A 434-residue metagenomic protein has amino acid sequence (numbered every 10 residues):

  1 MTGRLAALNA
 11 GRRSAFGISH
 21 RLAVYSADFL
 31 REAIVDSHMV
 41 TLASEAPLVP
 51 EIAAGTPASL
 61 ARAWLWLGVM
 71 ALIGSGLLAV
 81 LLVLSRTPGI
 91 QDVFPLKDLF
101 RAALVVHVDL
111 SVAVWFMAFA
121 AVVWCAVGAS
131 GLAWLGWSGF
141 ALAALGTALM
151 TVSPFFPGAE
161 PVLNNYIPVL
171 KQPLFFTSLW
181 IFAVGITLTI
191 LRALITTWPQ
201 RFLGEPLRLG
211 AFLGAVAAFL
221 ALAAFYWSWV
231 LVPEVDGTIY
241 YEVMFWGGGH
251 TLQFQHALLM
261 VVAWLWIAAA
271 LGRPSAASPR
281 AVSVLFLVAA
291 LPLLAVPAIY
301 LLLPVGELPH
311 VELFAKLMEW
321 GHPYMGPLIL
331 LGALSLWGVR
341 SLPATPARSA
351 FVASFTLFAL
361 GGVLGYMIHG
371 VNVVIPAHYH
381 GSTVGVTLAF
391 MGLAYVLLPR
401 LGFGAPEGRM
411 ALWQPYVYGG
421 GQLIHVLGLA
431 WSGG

Functional and structural regions predicted by a protein language model:
L22, S26, L30, I34-A61 (+3 more regions): Extramembrane terminal tails and long inter-domain/linker segments of multi-pass membrane proteins
V40-A118: N-terminal signal-anchor module of multipass membrane proteins
L60-A71, G131-A144, L203-F219, A277-L291 (+2 more regions): Interfacial and helix-entry/exit segments of alpha-helical transmembrane bundles in multi-pass inner-membrane proteins
V83-P88, P95, F100-T197, W229-E234 (+2 more regions): Membrane-interface helix-loop-helix modules in multi-pass inner-membrane proteins
K97-L110, Y166-S178, I239-Q253, E312-P323 (+2 more regions): Short aromatic-rich membrane-water interface segments that cap or initiate transmembrane helices in multi-pass membrane
D109-V122, F175-L194, T251-L265, H322-L336 (+1 more regions): Hydrophobic cores of alpha-helical transmembrane segments in multi-pass inner/ER membrane proteins, independent
V152-P157, A221-V232, V296-G306, G361-I375 (+3 more regions): Specific lipid-exposed transmembrane alpha-helices and their immediate membrane-water interface residues in multi-pass
P279-H369: Membrane-embedded translocation segments of transport machinery
